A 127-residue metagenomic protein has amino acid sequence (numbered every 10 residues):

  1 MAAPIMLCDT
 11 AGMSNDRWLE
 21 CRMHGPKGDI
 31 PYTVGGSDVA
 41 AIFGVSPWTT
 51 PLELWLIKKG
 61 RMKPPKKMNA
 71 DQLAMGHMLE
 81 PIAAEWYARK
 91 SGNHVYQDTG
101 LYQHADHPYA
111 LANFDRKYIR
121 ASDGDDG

Functional and structural regions predicted by a protein language model:
M1-I82: Charged, glycine-rich intrinsically disordered N-terminal tails and low-complexity linkers that flank
K59-R61, E85, T99-L101: Short glycine-rich, polar/acidic loop-and-turn segments at beta strand-coil junctions
M75-H77, G100, A112: Glycine-centered structural positions embedded in regular secondary structure
G76-H94: Signature of the catalytic double-stranded beta-helix
A83, N113-D115: Short, hydrophobic/aromatic alpha-helical segments in well-folded domains
A88-P108, D115-K117: A short acidic/basic microdomain associated with nuclease active sites
K117-G127: Active-site beta-strand-loop-beta-strand hairpin of nuclease catalytic cores that positions key catalytic residues
